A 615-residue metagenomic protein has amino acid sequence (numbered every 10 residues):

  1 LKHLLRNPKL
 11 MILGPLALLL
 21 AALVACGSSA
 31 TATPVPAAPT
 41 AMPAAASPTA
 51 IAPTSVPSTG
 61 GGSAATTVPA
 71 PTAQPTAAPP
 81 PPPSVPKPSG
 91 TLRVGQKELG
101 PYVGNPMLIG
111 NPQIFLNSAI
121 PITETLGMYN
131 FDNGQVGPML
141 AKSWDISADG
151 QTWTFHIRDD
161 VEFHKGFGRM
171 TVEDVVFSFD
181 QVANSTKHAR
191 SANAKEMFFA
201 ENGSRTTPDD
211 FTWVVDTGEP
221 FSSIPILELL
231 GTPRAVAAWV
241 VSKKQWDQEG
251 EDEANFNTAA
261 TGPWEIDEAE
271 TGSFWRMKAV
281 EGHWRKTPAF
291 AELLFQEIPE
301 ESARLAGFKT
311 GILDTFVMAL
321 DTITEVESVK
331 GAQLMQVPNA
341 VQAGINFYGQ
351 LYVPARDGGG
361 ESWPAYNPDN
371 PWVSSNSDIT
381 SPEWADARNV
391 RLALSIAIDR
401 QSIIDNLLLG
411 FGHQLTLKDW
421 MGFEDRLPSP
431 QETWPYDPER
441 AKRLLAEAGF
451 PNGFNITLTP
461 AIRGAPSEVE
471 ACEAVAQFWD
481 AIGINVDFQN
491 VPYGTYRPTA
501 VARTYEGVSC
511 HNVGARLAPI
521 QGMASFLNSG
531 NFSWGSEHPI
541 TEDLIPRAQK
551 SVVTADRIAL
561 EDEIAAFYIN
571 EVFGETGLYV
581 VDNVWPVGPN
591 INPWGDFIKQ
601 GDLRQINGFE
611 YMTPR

Functional and structural regions predicted by a protein language model:
V85, S362-L392, I396, I404 (+3 more regions): Extracytoplasmic/peripheral linker and loop segments enriched in polar/acidic and small residues with frequent Thr/Pro
R93-A148, D180, N257-P263: N-terminal lobe/hinge region of extracytoplasmic solute-binding protein
N130-Q135, L229-L294, S302, E439 (+2 more regions): Gly/Pro-rich hinge or "lid" segments in bacterial periplasmic/extracellular proteins
K142-A189, V214, R304-K309, W384: Aromatic- and charge-enriched surface segment that lines or borders ligand/interaction sites
H156, S191-Q245, P589: Surface-exposed binding/hinge segments that line and control ligand-binding clefts or catalytic entry sites
D252, V280-V326, N339-A340, N485-D487: Ligand-site clamp/hinge motif
A385-R388, I396-I398, L409-E447, I462-E470: Structural transition elements
V587-R615: Long beta-strand-rich cores associated with HINT superfamily self-processing modules
